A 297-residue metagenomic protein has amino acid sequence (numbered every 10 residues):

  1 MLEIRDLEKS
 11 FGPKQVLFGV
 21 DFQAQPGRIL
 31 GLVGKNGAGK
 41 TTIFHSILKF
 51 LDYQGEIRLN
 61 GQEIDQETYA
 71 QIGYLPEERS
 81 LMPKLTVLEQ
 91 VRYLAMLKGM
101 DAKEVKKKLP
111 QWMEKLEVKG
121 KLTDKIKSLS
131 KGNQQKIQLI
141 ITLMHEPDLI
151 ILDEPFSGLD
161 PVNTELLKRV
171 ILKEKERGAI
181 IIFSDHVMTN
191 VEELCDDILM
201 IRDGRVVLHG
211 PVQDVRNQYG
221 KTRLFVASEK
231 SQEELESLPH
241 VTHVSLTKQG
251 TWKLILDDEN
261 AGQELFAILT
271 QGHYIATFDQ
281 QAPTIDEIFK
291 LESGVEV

Functional and structural regions predicted by a protein language model:
V33-K35: The feature captures the beta-strand-to-loop junction immediately N-terminal to the Walker
K49, Y53-A70: Conserved ABC transporter NBD signature motif
R92, M96, K103-K121: Conserved ABC ATPase "signature" region
I150-E154: Catalytic Walker B motif of ABC-type/P-loop ATPase nucleotide-binding domains
R169-K253: ABC transporter nucleotide-binding domain
T222-V297: Short, charged/small-residue-rich alpha-helical element at the C-terminal edge of ABC transporter nucleotide-binding
